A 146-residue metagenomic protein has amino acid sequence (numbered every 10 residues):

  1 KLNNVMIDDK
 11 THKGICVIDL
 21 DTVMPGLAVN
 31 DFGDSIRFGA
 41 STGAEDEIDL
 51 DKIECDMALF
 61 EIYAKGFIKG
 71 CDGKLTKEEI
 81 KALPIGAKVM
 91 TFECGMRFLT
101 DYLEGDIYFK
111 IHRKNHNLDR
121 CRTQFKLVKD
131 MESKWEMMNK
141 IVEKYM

Functional and structural regions predicted by a protein language model:
K1-N30: Active-site acidic catalytic loop and adjacent metal/ATP-binding pocket of ATP-dependent phosphoryl transfer enzymes
G14, F32-D34, A44, K114 (+2 more regions): Residues in and immediately flanking transmembrane alpha helices
V29-G73, V89-Y108: Active-site activation/catalytic loop segments of kinase-like enzymes and analogous catalytic loops in related
D72-I80: Alpha-helical transmembrane segments
I80-M90: Small/polar glycine-rich anion-binding or flexible loop at a beta-alpha turn
E93-M146: ATP/Mg2+ or Mg2+-diphosphate-binding catalytic cores that bind nucleotide phosphates or diphosphates via glycine-rich
